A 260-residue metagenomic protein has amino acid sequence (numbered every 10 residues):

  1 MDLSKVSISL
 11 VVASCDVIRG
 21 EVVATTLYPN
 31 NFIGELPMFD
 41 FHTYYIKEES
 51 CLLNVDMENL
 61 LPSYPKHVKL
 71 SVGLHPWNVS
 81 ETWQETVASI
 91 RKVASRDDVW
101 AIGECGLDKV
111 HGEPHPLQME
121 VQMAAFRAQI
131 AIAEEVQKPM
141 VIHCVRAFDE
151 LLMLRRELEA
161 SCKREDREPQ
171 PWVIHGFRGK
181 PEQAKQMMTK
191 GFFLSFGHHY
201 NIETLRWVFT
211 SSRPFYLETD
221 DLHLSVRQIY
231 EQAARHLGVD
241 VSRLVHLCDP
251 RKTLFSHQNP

Functional and structural regions predicted by a protein language model:
D2-P260: Mid-domain alpha/beta scaffold segments of enzyme catalytic cores
